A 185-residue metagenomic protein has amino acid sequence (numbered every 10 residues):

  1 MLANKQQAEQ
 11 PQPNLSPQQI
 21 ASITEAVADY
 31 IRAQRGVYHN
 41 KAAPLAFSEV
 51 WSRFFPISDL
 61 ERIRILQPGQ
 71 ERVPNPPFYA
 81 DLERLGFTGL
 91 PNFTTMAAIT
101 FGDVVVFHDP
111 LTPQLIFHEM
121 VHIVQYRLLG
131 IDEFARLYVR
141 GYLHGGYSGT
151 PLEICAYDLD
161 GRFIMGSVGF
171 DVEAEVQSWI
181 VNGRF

Functional and structural regions predicted by a protein language model:
M1-P76: A metal-dependent hydrolase signature that marks the N-terminal structural subdomain at the beginning of catalytic folds
L60-R62, Q70-R72, I116-E119, V124-L128 (+1 more regions): Catalytic domains that recognize anionic headgroups
P68-V73, V105-V106, L111-Q114, V121 (+2 more regions): Short, solvent-exposed loop/turn segments at secondary-structure junctions
V73-F93, D132-H144, S148-T150, E175: Lumenal/extracellular "mature" regions of secretory-pathway glycan-modifying transferases
F78-P113, Y126-R127, I131: Active-site scaffold of zinc-dependent metalloenzymes
F101, P110, Q114, Y126-C155: Post-HEXXH active-site segment of zinc metalloproteases
G166-F185: Long, well-structured alpha-helical subdomains associated with metal-dependent extracellular/ecto-lumenal hydrolases
